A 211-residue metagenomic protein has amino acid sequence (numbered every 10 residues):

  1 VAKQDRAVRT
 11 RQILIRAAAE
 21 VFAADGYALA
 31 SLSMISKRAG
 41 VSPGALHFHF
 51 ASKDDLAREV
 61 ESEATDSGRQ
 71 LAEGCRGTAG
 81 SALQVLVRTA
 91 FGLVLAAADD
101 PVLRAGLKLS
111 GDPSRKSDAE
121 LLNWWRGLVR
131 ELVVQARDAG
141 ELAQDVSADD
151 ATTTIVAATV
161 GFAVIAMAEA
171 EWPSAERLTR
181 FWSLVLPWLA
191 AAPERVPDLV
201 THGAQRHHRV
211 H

Functional and structural regions predicted by a protein language model:
V1-D25, L29-R38, D54-R58: Basic, helix-initiating cap at the start of DNA-binding domains
A39-F50: Short hydrophobic/aromatic patch on the recognition helix
E59, Q70-D99, L103, A148 (+1 more regions): Hydrophobic alpha-helical connector segments
C75, R104, F162, A166-E169: Secondary-structure edge/capping motif, primarily at the C-terminal ends of alpha-helices and the immediately following
Q84, S117-W124, D138-T154, W172-E176: All-alpha amphipathic helical-bundle segments outside canonical DNA-binding/catalytic cores that form hydrophobic
F91-L142: Short secondary-structure transition hinges
F91-L95, Q144-I165, P173-W188, H202-R206: Hydrophobic alpha-helical segments that form the core of small-molecule binding pockets and/or dimer interfaces
N123-A139, A168-H211: C-terminal peripheral helix-coil segments that are non-catalytic and often amphipathic
